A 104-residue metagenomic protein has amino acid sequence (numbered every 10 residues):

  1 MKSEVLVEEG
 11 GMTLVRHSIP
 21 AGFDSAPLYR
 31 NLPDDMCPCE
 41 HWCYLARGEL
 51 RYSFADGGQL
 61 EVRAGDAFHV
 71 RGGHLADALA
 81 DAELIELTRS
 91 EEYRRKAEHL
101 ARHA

Functional and structural regions predicted by a protein language model:
M1-D34: A short glycine-rich, His/Asp/Glu-containing loop-to-beta-strand
V7, C43-Y44, E61, H69 (+1 more regions): Well-ordered beta-strand positions
M12, C39-W42, D81-A82: Short, surface-exposed beta-edge/turn micro-motifs
A26-L28, V62-A64, R95-H99: A short, polar/proline- and glycine-enriched secondary-structure boundary/capping micro-motif
C37-D56: Glycine- and acidic-residue-biased ligand/ion/polar-headgroup-sensing regions
F54-G73: Short acidic-glycine-tyrosine-enriched beta hairpin
G72-A97: Ligand-binding loop in jelly-roll beta-barrel domains
L100-A104: Glycine- and charge-enriched low-complexity intrinsically disordered segments
